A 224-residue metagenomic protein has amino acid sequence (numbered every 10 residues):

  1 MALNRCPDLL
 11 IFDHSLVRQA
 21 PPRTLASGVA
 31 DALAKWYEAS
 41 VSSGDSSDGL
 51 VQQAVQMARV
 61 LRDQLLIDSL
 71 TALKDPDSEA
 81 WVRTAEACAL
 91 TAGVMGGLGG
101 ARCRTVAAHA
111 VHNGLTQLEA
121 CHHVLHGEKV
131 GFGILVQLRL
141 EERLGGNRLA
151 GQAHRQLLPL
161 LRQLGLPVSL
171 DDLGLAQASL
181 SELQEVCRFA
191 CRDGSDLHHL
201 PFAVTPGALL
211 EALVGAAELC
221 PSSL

Functional and structural regions predicted by a protein language model:
M1-M57: A glycine/threonine-rich phosphate-anchoring loop and its flanking beta-alpha core in nucleotide/phosphate-binding
W36, S40-G44, T91, L164 (+1 more regions): A short secondary-structure junction motif
S42, S46, K74, V94-A101 (+4 more regions): Intrinsically disordered or highly flexible coil/loop and linker segments, enriched in small and charged/polar residues
S47-P159, Q163: Active-site segments that bind and position negatively charged phosphate/pyrophosphate groups
N147-L224: C-terminal charged capping/lid subdomain of soluble metabolic enzymes
